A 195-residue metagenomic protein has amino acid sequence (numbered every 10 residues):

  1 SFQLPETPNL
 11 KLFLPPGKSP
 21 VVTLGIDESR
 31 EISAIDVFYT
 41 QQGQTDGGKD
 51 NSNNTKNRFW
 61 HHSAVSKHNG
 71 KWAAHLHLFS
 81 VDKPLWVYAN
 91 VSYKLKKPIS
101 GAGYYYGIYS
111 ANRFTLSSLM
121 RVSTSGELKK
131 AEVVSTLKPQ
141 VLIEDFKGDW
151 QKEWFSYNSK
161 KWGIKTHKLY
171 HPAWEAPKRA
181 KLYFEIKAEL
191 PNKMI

Functional and structural regions predicted by a protein language model:
F2-Y39, A64-G70, V133-T136, K178: Surface beta-strand/loop "capping" patches
I32, S80-W86, P177-R179, P191: Extracellular Ig-like/FN3 beta-sandwich strand-entry sites
I32-D50, L85-A89: Beta-strand-rich binding/interaction modules
G43-H62, I99-Y105: Acidic Ser/Thr/Pro-rich low-complexity disordered segments that often serve as glycosylated linkers/stalks around
N57-H75: Aromatic sugar-binding surface patches on proteins that engage polysaccharides or sugar-phosphate polymers
D82-K97: Short, aromatic- and glycine-rich surface loops/edge beta-strands on solvent-exposed regions
K96-V141: Short beta-strand elements
S125-I195: Beta-rich carbohydrate-recognition modules and glycan-binding surfaces
